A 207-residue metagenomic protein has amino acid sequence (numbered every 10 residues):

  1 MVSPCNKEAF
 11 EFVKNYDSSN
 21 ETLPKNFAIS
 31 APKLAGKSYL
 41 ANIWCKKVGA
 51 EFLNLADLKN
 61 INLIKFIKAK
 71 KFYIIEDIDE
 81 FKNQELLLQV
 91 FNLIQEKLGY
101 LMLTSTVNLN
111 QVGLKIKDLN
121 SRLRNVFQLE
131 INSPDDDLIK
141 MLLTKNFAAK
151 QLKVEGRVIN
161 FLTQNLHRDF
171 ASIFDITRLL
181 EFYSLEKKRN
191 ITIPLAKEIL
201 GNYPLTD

Functional and structural regions predicted by a protein language model:
M1-E8: Dynamic helix-loop-helix/coil hinge segments at AAA+ ATPase domain boundaries and subdomain interfaces
E21-A41: Walker A/P-loop nucleotide-binding motif
F66-L87, K97-T106: Conserved P-loop NTPase "ATPase switch" module shared by AAA+ and STAND
V90-D118: Sensor-1/coupling segment of RecA-like P-loop NTPase cores
Q111, V126-L138: Conserved AAA+ ATPase "SRH/arginine-finger" region at the nucleotide-binding site
D137-K153: Conserved AAA+ ATPase "sensor/coupling" helix adjacent to the nucleotide-binding pocket
K153-N165: Short conserved motifs of the RecA-like P-loop NTPase core
L166-L180: The conserved phosphate-sensing helix
